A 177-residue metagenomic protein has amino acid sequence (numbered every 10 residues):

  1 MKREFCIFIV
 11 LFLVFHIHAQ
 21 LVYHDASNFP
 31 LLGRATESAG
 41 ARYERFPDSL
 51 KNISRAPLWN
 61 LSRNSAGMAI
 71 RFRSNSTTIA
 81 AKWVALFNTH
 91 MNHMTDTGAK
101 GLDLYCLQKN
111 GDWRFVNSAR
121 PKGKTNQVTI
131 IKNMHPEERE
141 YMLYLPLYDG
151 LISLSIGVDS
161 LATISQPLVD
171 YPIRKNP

Functional and structural regions predicted by a protein language model:
M1-L21: Bacterial Sec-dependent N-terminal signal peptides
A19-N176: N-terminal secretory targeting modules
